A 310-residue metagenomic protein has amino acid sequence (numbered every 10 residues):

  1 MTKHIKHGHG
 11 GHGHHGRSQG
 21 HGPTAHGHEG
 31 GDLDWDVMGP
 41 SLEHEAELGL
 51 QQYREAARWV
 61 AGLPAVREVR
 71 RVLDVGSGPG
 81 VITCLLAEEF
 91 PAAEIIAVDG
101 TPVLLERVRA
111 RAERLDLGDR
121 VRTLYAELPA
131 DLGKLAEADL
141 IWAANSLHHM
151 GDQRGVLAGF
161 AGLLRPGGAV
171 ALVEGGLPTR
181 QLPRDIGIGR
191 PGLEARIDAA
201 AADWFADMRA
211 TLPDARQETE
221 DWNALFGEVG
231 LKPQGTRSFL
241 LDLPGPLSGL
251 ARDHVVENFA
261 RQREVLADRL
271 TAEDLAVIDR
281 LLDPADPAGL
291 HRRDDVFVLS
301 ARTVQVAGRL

Functional and structural regions predicted by a protein language model:
L33-R54: Class I SAM-dependent methyltransferase Rossmann-like catalytic core, especially the SAM/SAH-binding loop
L50-R70: Conserved alpha-helix/loop element of class I SAM-dependent methyltransferases that forms part of the SAM/SAH-binding
L73, V81-A130: Class I SAM-dependent methyltransferase SAM/SAH-binding core
L132-I141: A short acidic, Gly/Pro-enriched loop at the edge of an enzyme's catalytic core that lines a small-molecule cofactor
A144-L147, V173: Residues lining the SAM
R154-P166: A short glycine-rich, Lys/Arg-flanked "PGG" loop and its adjoining helix->strand segment in the class I
A171-L247: Conserved catalytic/acceptor-binding region of the Class I
E220-D221, K232-L310: Conserved Class I S-adenosyl-L-methionine
